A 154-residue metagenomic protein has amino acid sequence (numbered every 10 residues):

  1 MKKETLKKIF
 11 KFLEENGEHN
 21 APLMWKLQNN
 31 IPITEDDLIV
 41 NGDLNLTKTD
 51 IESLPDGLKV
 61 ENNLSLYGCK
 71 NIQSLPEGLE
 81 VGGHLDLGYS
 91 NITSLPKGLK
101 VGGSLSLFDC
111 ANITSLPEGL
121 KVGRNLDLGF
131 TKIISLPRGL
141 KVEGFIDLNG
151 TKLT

Functional and structural regions predicted by a protein language model:
M1-D50, K152: N-terminal capping/linker segments that flank leucine-rich repeat
E4, E14-E18, E35, E52 (+4 more regions): Glutamate identity and glutamate-enriched acidic tracts
P32-E35, I51-P55, I72-E77, I92-K97 (+2 more regions): The feature encodes a structural signal of leucine-rich repeats
V40-I51, V60-N71, V81-I92, V101-N112 (+2 more regions): Concave beta-strand-loop units of leucine-rich repeat
